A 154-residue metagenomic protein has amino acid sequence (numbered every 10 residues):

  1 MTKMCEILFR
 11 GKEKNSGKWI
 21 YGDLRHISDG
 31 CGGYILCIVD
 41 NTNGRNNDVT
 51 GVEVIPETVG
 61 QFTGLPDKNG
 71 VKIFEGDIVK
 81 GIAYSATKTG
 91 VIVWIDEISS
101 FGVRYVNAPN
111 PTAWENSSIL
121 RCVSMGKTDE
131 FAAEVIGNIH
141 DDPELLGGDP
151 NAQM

Functional and structural regions predicted by a protein language model:
M1-M154: Secondary-structure transition motif
